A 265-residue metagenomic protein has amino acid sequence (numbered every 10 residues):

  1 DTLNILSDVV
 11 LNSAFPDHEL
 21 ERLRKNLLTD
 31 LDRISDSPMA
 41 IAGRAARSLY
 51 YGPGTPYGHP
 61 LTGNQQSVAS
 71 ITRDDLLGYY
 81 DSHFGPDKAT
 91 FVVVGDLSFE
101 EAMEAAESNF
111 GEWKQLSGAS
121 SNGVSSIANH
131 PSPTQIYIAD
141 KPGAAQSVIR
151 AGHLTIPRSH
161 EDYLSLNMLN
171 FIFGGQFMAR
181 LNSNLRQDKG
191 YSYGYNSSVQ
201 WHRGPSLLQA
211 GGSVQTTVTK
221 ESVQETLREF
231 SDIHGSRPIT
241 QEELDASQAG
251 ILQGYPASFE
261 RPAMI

Functional and structural regions predicted by a protein language model:
D1-V10, R24, L28, M39-Q66 (+4 more regions): M16 family metallopeptidases and their MPP-like homologs
L11, S48-A89, S117, S121-A128 (+2 more regions): Histidine-acidic residue clusters that define the catalytic metal-binding segment of zinc metallopeptidase domains
F15-P16, F99-E100, F110-L116: Bacterial peptidoglycan biogenesis and beta-lactam-recognition machinery
F15-R22, L116-A119, P238-E243: Surface-exposed patches in mature extracellular/periplasmic domains of secreted proteins
L27-I34, S126-D140, A249-S258: Short, conserved secondary-structure transition motifs
R44, R73-N109: Non-catalytic, conformational "gating/processing" segments within enzyme and secreted inhibitor domains
L77-D81, I136-D140, G194-Q200: Short beta-strand/turn micro-motifs at beta-sheet edges
G118-M178: His/Glu-based metal-binding/catalytic segments typifying zinc-dependent metallopeptidases
